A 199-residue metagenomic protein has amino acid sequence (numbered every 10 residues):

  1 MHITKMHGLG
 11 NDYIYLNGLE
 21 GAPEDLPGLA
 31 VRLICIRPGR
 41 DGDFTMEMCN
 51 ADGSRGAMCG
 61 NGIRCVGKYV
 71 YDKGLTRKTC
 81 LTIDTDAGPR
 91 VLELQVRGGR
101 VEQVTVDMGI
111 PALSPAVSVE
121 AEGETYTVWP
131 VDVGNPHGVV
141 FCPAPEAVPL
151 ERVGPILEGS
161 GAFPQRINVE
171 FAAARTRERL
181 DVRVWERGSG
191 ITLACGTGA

Functional and structural regions predicted by a protein language model:
M1-R100, V139-A199: A glycine-rich beta-to-alpha transition motif near the start of alpha/beta enzyme domains, typified by
T4-M6, L81-I83, A116-G123, W129-V131: Short acidic-hydrophobic surface loop/beta-edge motif
R100-M108: Short, solvent-exposed secondary-structure boundary/capping segments
P111: Alpha/beta catalytic cores of group-transfer enzymes, especially the acyltransferase/condensing modules of polyketide
S114-V117, E124-T127, I156-E158, N168: Glycine-rich, charged/polar anion/phosphate-binding loops that engage phosphate groups from diverse ligands
E120-A147: Internal active-site segments that recognize and position negatively charged phosphoryl groups and nucleotide moieties
